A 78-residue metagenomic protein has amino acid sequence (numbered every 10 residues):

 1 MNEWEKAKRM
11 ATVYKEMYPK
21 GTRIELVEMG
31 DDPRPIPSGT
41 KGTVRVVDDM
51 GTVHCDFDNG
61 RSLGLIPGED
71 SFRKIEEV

Functional and structural regions predicted by a protein language model:
N2-K15, P19-V78: Basic/aromatic-rich interaction segments and small domains that mediate binding to polyanionic partners
